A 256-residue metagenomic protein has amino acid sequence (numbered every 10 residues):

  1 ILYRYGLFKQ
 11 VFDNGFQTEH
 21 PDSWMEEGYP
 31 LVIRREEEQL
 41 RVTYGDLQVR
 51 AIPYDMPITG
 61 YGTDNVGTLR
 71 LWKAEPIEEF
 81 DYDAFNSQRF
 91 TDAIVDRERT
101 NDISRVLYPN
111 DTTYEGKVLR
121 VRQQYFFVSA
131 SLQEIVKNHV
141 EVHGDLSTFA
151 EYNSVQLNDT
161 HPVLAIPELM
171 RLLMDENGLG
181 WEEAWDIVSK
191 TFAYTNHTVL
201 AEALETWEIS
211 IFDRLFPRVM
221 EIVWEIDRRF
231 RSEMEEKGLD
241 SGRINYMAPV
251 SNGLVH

Functional and structural regions predicted by a protein language model:
I1-H256: A conserved ligand/cofactor-binding region detector
